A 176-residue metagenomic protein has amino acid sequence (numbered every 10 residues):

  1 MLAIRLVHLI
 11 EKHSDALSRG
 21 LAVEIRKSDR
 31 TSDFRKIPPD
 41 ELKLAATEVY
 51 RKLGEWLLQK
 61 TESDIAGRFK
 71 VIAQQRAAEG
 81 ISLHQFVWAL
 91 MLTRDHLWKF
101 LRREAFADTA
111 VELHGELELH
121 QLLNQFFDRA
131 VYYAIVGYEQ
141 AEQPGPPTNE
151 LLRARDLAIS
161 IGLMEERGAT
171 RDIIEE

Functional and structural regions predicted by a protein language model:
M1-H84: N-terminal low-complexity or simple alpha-helical regulatory segments that function as activation/interaction modules
L2, L6, E62-E175: Long, amphipathic alpha-helical coupling/dimerization segments that relay conformational signals between
